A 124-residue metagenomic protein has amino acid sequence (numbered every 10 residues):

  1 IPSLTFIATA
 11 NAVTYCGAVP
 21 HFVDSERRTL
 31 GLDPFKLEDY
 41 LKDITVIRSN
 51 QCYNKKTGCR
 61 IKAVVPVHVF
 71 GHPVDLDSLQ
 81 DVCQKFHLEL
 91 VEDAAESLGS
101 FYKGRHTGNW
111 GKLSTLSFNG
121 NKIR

Functional and structural regions predicted by a protein language model:
I1-V69, P73-K85, E89-A94, F101: PLP-dependent aminotransferase-like
E92-R124: Conserved active-site segment immediately N-terminal to the catalytic lysine that forms the internal aldimine
